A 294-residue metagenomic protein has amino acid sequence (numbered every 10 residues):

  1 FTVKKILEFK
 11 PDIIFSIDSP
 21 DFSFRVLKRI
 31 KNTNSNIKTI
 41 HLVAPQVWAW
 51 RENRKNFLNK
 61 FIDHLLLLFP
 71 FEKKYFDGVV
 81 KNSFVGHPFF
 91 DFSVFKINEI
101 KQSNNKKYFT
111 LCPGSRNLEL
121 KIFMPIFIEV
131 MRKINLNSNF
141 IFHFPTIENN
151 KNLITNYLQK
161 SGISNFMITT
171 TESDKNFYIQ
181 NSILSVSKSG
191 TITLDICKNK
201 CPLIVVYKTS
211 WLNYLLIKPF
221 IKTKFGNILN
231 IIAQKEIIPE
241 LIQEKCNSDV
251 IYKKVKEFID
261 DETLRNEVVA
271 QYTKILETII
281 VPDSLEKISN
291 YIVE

Functional and structural regions predicted by a protein language model:
F1-E294: Nucleotide-activated sugar donor-binding and catalytic core shared by glycosyltransferases and related lipid-linked
